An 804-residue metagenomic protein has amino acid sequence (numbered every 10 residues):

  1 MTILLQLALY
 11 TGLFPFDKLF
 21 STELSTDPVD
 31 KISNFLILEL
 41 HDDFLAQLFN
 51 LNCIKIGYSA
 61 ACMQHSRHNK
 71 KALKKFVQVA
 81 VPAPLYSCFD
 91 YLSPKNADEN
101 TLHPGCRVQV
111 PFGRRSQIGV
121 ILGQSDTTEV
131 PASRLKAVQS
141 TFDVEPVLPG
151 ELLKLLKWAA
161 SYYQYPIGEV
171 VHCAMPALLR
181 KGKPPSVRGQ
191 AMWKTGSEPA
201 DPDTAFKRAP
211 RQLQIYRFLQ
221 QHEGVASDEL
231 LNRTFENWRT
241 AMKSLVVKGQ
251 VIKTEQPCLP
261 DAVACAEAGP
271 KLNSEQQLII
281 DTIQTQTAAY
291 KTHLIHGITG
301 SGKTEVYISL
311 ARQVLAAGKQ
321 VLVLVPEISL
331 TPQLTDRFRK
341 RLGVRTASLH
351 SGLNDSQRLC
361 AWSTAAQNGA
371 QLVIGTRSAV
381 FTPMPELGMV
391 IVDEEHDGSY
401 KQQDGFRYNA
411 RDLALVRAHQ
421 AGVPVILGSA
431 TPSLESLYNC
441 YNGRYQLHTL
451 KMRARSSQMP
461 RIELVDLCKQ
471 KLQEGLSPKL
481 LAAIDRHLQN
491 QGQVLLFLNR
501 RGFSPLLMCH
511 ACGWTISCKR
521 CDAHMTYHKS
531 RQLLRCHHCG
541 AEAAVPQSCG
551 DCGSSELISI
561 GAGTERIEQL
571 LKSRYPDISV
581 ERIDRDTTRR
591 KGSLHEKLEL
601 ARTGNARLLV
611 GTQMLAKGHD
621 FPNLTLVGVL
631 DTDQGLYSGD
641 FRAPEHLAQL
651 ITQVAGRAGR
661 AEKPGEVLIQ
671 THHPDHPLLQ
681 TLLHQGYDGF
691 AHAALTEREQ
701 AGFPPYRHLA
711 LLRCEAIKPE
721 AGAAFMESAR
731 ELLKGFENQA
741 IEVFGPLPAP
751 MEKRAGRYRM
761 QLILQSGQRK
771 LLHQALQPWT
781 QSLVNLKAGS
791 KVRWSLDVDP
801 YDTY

Functional and structural regions predicted by a protein language model:
L4, S21, F35-L38, F44-L45 (+1 more regions): Short hydrophobic targeting helices and cationic amphipathic motifs that mediate membrane/organellar targeting
Y10, D17, D27, N34 (+3 more regions): Intrinsic-disorder-associated, low-complexity terminal segments enriched in Asp/Asn/His/Tyr and depleted of Lys/Arg
G12, L45-S429, Y441-S457, F736 (+3 more regions): Accessory, non-ATPase domains that flank or precede helicase/AAA+ motor cores in DNA-metabolism machines
V251, T346, V580, V667 (+2 more regions): Generic structural signal for residues in well-ordered beta-strands
A289-Q371, G375-L711, K718-A721, M760-L762: Inter-lobe coupling/hinge segments of SF2-like helicase ATPases
A691-L695, Q700-H708, E715-K734, I741-Y804: Long, contiguous binding/interaction regions
